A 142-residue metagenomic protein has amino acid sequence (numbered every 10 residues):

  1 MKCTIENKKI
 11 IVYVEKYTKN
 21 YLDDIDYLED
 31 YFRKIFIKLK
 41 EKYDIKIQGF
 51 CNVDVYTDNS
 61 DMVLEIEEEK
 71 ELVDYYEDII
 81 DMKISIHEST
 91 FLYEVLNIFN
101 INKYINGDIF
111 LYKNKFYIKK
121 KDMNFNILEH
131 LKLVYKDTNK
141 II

Functional and structural regions predicted by a protein language model:
M1-D44: N-terminal ordered "arm"
M1-K2, N52-D54, D108: Short, surface-exposed charged micro-motifs
I10, S60-L64, F116: Hydrophobic residues embedded in beta-strands of well-ordered beta-sheets
D26-E29, R33-D74: Long amphipathic alpha-helical segments with strong coiled-coil/leucine-zipper propensity
E65-I98: Surface-exposed beta-loop interaction hotspot
F99-Y104: Intrinsic, low-complexity N-terminal interaction/targeting segments
F110-I142: C-terminal structured interaction module
